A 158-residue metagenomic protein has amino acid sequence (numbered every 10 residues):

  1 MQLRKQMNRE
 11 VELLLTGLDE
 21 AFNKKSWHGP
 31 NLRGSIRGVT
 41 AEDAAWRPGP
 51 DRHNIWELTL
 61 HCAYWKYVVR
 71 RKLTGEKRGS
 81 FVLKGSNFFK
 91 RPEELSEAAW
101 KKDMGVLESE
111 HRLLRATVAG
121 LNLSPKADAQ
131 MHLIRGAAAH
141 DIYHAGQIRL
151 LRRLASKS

Functional and structural regions predicted by a protein language model:
M1-G29, R33-I36, A41-F88, S124-S158: Short, contiguous alpha-helical
F88-P125, H132-A137: Acidic/histidine-rich alpha-helical segments that form the ligand environment of transition-metal centers
